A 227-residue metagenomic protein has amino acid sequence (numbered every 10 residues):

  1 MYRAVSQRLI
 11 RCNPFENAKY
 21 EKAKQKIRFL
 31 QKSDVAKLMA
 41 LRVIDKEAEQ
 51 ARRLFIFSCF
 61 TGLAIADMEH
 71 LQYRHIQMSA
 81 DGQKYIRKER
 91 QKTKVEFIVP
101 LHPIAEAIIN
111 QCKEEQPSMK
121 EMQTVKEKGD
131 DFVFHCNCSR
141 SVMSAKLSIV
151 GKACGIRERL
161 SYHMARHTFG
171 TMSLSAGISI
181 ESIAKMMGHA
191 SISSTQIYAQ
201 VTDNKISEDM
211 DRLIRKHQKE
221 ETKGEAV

Functional and structural regions predicted by a protein language model:
S6-I65: Basic, Lys/Arg- and aromatic-enriched nucleic-acid-binding interface segment
K19, Q25-R28, D34, H70-N110: Conserved tyrosine-mediated DNA breakage-rejoining catalytic core shared by Y-recombinases
K22, F29, R90-K94, M187 (+1 more regions): Catalytic-site neighborhood detector that most strongly recognizes the C-terminal catalytic loop/helix of tyrosine
K24, Q91-N110, K126-I149: C-terminal catalytic core of Y-nucleophile DNA break-rejoin enzymes
L38, F97, A107, I149 (+1 more regions): DNA/chromatin major-groove-contacting recognition/catalytic segments
I56, F60, A66-D67, K146-I149 (+2 more regions): C-terminal catalytic core of tyrosine-transesterase DNA break-rejoin enzymes
H75-G82, R157-R159, I178-I197, E208: Short, polar N-cap/turn motifs at the start of nucleic acid-interacting alpha helices
Q111, Q116-D130, L213-V227: C-terminal secondary-structure termini that scaffold catalytic or DNA-interacting sites
